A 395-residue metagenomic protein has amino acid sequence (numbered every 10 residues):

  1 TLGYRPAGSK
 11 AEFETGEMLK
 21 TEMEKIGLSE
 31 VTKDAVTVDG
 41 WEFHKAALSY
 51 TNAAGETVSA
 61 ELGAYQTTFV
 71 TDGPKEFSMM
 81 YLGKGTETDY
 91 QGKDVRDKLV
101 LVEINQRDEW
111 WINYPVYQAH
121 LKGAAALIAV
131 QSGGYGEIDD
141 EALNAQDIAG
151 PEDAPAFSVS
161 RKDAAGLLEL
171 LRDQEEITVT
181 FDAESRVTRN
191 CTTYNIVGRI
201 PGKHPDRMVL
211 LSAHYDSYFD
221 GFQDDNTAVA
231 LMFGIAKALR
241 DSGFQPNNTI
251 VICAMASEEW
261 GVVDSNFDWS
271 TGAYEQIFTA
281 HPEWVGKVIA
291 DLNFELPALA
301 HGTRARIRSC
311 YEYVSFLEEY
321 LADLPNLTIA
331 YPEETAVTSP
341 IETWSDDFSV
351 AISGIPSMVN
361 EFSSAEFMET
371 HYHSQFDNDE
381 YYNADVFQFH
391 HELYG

Functional and structural regions predicted by a protein language model:
T1-E12, K20-I26, E30, S49 (+7 more regions): Catalytic-core environment of secreted peptidases
T1-K10, A290, E295-L296, S374: N-terminal capping segment at the start of a domain
T1-L99: Noncatalytic luminal/extracellular "stalk/propeptide" segments of secretory-pathway proteins
A11-E22, Y114, Q118, G123 (+9 more regions): Extracytoplasmic/secreted proteins, especially bacterial periplasmic and envelope-associated proteins
T32-K33, M79-Y81, L99-E103, A126-V130 (+10 more regions): Structural recognition of the beta-strand scaffold that forms the well-ordered cores of secreted hydrolase catalytic
V58-G92, A145-Q223, G234-F244: Soluble metallo-hydrolase cores and metallopeptidase-like ectodomains found primarily in the secretory/periplasmic
A156, A164-A165, D206, M255-S363 (+1 more regions): Metal-dependent peptidase/peptidase-like ectodomains
F367-G395: His/Asp/Glu-rich mid-to-C-terminal helical/loop segments that flank catalytic regions of hydrolases
